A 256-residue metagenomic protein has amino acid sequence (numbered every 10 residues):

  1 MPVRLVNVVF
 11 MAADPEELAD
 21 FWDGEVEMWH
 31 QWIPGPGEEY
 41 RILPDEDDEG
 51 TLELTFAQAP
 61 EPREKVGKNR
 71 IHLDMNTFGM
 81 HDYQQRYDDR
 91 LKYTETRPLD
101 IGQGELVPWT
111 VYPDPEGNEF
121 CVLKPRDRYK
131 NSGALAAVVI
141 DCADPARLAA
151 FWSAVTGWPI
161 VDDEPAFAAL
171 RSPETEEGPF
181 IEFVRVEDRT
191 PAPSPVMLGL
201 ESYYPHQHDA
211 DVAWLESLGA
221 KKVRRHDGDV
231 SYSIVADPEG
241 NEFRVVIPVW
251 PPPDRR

Functional and structural regions predicted by a protein language model:
M1-V6, A12, E16, P205-H206 (+1 more regions): Actinobacteria-biased recognition of intrinsically disordered, low-complexity terminal regions
P2, V9-L54, D100-G102, L106 (+4 more regions): Core segments of cupin and vicinal oxygen chelate
V3-N7, K68-H72, G133-A137, P193-M197: Short, solvent-exposed beta-strand edge segments and adjacent coil->beta transition regions
A13-E16, K68-E116, L198-E242, I247: Vicinal oxygen chelate
M28-R70, P115, E119-P125, I160-V196 (+3 more regions): Conserved short beta-strand elements that form part of the metal-binding/catalytic scaffold of enzyme active sites
D88-L91, N118-C121, A150-S153: A broadly conserved amphipathic alpha-helix scaffold signal in soluble, globular proteins
L123-A143, V186: Solvent-exposed, charged amphipathic helical/linker segments at domain boundaries
